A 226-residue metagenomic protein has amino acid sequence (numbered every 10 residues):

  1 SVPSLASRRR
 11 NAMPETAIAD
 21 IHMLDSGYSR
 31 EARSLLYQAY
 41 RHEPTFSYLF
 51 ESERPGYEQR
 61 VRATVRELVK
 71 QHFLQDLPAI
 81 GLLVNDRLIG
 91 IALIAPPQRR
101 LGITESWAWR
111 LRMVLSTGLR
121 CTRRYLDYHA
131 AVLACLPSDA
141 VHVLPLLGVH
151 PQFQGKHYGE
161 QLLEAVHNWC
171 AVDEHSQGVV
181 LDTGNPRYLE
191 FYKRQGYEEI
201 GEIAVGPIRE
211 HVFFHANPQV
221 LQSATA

Functional and structural regions predicted by a protein language model:
D20-Q38, H42-F46: A short beta-loop-alpha structural element at the N-terminal edge of CoA-dependent acyl/N-acetyltransferase catalytic
R54-P78: Active-site rim helix/loop that mediates acceptor-substrate recognition in acyltransferases
Q75-A92: Conserved beta-hairpin
L88, L93-L147: Conserved acyl-donor/pantetheine-binding loop and adjacent beta-alpha core of acyl/acetyltransferases and related
A140-H142, C170-G184: Conserved GNAT acetyl-CoA-binding A-motif
P145-Q154, V180-E190, G206: Conserved beta-strand-loop-alpha-helix junction that forms the acyl-donor binding cleft
G155-N168: Conserved acetyl-CoA-binding loop-helix of GNAT-fold acetyltransferases
E160, E174-H175, G184-G201: Conserved active-site alpha-helix within GNAT-family acetyltransferase domains
